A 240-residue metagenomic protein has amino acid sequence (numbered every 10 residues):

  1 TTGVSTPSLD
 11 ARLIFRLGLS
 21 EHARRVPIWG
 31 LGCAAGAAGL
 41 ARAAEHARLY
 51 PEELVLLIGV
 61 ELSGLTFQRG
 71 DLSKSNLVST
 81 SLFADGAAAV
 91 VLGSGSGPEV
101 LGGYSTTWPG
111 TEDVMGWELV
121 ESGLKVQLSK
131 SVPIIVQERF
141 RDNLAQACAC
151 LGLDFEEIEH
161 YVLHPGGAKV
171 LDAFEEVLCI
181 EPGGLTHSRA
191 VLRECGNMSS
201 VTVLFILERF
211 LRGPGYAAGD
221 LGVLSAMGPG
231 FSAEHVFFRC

Functional and structural regions predicted by a protein language model:
T1-G3, F15, S20-H22, P27-R48 (+4 more regions): Claisen-condensing/thiolase-fold acyl-transfer catalytic domains that form or cleave C-C bonds in fatty acid
T2-G3, L31-C33, E45, V60-G64 (+4 more regions): Short acidic/polar capping segments at secondary-structure boundaries
S5-A11, L57-V78, Y104-E121, D142 (+2 more regions): Active-site-adjacent elements of ketosynthase-type condensing enzymes
L9, A35-A43, P51, A87 (+1 more regions): Internal, well-ordered alpha-helical segments in soluble enzyme and binding-protein domains
W29, L54-E61, L92, L224-M227: Short beta-strand segments
E45-L54, G93-E99, G152: Secondary-structure boundary elements
E53-L56, A88-V90, P98, H160 (+1 more regions): Structural motif
R69-E138, D142-A149, M227, R239-C240: Condensing-enzyme catalytic core mediating Claisen C-C bond formation in acyl metabolism
